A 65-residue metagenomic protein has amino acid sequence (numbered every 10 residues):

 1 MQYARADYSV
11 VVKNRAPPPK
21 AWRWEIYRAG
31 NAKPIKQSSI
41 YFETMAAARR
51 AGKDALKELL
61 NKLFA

Functional and structural regions predicted by a protein language model:
M1-R23: Short N-terminal "domain-start" leader segments that mark the transition from disordered tails or signal peptides into
V11-V12, K36, L60: N-terminal non-cleavable signal-anchor helices
A29-N31: Change "in extracellular beta-sheet-rich domains … of secreted and cell-surface proteins" to "in beta-sheet-rich domains
K33-A47: A short, exposed loop/beta-hairpin motif centered on an aromatic-Gly-Thr core
D54-A65: Short arginine-rich
